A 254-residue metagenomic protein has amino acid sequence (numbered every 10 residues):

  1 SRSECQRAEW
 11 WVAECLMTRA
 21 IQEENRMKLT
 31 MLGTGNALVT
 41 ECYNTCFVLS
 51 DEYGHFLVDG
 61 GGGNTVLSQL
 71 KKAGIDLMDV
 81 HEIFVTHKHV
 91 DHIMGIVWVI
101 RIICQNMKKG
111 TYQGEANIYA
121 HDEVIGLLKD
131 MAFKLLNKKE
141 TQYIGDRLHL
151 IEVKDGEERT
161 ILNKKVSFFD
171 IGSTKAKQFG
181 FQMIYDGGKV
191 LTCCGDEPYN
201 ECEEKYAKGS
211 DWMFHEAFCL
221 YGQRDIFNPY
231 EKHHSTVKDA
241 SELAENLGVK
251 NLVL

Functional and structural regions predicted by a protein language model:
W10-W11: Tryptophan (W) side chains
R26-A73, K177-D196, W212: Conserved beta-strand hairpin/beta-sheet module of binuclear metal-dependent hydrolase folds, prominently
V39-E41, L150-Y221: Active-site-proximal loop/helix segment associated with metal-binding centers of metalloenzymes
V58-G61, H81-H87, D91, G95 (+4 more regions): Active-site neighborhood of phospho(di)ester-bond hydrolases with catalytic His/Asp-centered motifs
N64-N117: Active-site metal-binding motif and surrounding structural segment of the metallo-beta-lactamase
Y112-K177: Metallo-beta-lactamase
P198-L254: Cap/insert and terminal regions of metallo-dependent hydrolase folds
